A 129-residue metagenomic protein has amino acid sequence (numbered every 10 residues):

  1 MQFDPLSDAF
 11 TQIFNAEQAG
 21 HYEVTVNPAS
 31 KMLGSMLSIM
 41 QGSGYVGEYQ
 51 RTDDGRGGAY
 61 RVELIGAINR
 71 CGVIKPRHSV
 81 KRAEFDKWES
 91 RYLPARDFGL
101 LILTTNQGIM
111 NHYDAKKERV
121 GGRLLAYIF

Functional and structural regions predicted by a protein language model:
M1-F129: Core subunits and conserved enzymes of cellular information-processing and envelope-translocation systems across
